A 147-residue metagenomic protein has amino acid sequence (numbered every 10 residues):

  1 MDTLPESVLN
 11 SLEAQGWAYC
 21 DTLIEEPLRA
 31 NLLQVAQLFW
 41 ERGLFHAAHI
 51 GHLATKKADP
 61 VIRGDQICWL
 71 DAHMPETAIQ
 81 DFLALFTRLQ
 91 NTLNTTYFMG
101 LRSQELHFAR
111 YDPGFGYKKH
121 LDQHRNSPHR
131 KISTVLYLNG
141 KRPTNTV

Functional and structural regions predicted by a protein language model:
M1-S133, Y137-V147: Fe(II)/2-oxoglutarate oxygenase catalytic core
